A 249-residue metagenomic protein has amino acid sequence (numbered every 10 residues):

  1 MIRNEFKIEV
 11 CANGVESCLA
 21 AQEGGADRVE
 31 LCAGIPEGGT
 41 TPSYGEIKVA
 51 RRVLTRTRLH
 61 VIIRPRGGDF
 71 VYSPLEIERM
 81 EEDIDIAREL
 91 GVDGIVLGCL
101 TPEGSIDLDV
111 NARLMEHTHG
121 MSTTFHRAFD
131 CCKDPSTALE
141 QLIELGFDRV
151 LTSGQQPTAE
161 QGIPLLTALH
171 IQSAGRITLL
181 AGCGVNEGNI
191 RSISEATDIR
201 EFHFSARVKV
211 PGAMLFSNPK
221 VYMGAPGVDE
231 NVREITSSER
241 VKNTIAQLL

Functional and structural regions predicted by a protein language model:
M1-N4, L249: Basic/polar N-terminal segments that are highly enriched at the extreme N-terminus, encompassing both cleavable
R3-D27, G34-T41: N-terminal pre-domain/capping segments
F6-A12, V29-L31, L59-I63, I95-L97 (+4 more regions): Hydrophobic faces of well-ordered beta-strands that scaffold small-molecule active sites in alpha/beta enzyme cores
N13-E23, V71-D83, D130-L145, L169 (+2 more regions): Catalytic cores of alpha/beta
E16-L19, I35-R58, L75-E78, C99-H119 (+4 more regions): Active-site-adjacent beta->alpha loops and helix N-cap segments on the catalytic face of soluble alpha/beta enzymes
Q22-V29, L54-R56, G91-G94, H117-M121 (+4 more regions): Glycine-enriched alpha-helix->loop->beta-strand junction motifs that scaffold or abut catalytic
R28-T40, I86, L90-P102, F147-E160 (+1 more regions): Glycine-rich phosphate-binding active-site loops on the catalytic face of alpha/beta enzymes
S173-L249: C-terminal alpha-helical cap/extension of soluble enzyme domains
